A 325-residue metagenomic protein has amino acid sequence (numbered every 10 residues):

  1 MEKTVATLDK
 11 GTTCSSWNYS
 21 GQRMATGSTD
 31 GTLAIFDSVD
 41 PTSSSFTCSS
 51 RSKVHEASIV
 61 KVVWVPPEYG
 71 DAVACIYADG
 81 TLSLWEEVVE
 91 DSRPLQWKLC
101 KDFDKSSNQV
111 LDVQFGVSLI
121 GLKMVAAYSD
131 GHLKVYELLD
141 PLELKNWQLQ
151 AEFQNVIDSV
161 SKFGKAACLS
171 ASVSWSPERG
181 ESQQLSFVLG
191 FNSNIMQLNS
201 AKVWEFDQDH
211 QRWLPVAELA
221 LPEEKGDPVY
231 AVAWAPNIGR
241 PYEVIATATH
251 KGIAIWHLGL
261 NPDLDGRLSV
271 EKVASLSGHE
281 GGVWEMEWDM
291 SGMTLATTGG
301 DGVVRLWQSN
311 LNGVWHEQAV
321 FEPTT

Functional and structural regions predicted by a protein language model:
M1-K10, S45-T47, V216, L268-V273: A short helix->beta-strand "capping" segment at the edge of beta-propeller domains
D9-S16, E56-V65, S107-V117, G164-E178 (+2 more regions): Canonical WD40 repeat/beta-propeller blade segments in eukaryotic WD-repeat proteins
T13, D30-A34, D79-S83, L111 (+6 more regions): Short coil/turn segments within WD40 beta-propeller repeats
G21-A25, Y69-A74, L119-V125, G180-G190 (+2 more regions): Structural hallmark of WD40 beta-propellers
A25-R51: Beta-propeller domains
D37-S43, E86-P94, E137-N146, R179-G180 (+3 more regions): Short loop/turn segments immediately following beta-strands, especially the blade-tip and inter-blade linker loops
L95, L99-W204: Solenoidal tandem-repeat scaffolds enriched in leucines and small polar residues
Q109-V110, I120, P141, E152-A166 (+8 more regions): Terminal intrinsically disordered, low-complexity extensions flanking WD-repeat/beta-propeller proteins
